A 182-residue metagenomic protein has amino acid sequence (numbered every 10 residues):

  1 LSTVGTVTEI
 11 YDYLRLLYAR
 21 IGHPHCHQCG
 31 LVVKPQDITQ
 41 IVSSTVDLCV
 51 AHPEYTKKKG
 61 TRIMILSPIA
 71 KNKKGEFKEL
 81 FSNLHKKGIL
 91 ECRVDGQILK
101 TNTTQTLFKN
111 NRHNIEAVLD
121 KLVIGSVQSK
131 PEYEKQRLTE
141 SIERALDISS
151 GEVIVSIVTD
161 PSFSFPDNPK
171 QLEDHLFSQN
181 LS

Functional and structural regions predicted by a protein language model:
L1-N110, D120-S182: Cys/His-rich Zn2+-binding cysteine-cluster or related metal-binding knuckle/ribbon modules and their
I115-V118: Long, non-coiled-coil amphipathic alpha-helical linker/lever segments that couple catalytic cores to other domains
